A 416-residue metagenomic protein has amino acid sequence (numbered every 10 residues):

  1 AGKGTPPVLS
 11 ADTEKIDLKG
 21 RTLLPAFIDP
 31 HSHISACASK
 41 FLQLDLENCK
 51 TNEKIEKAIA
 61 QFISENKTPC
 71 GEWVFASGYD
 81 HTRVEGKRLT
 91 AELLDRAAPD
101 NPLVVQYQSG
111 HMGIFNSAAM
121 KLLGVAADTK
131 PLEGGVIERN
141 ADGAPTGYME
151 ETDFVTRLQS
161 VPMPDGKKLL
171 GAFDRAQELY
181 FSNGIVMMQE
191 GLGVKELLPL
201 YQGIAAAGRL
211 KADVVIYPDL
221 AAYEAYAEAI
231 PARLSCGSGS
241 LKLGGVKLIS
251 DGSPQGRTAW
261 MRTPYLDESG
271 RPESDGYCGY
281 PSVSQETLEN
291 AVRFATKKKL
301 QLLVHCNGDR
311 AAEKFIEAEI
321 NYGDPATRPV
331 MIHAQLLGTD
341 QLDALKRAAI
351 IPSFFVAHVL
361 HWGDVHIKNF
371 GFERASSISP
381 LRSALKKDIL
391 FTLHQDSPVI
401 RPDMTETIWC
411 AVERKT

Functional and structural regions predicted by a protein language model:
A1-A229, G244, L248-A311, R328 (+1 more regions): Divalent metal-binding segments
I204-G208, P231-L241, D324, L345-A349: Acidic (Asp/Glu)-rich catalytic clusters
V292-L303, R310-P329, H333-A334, T339-K346 (+1 more regions): His/Asp/Glu-enriched, well-ordered alpha-helical/loop segment that forms or immediately abuts the divalent-metal
